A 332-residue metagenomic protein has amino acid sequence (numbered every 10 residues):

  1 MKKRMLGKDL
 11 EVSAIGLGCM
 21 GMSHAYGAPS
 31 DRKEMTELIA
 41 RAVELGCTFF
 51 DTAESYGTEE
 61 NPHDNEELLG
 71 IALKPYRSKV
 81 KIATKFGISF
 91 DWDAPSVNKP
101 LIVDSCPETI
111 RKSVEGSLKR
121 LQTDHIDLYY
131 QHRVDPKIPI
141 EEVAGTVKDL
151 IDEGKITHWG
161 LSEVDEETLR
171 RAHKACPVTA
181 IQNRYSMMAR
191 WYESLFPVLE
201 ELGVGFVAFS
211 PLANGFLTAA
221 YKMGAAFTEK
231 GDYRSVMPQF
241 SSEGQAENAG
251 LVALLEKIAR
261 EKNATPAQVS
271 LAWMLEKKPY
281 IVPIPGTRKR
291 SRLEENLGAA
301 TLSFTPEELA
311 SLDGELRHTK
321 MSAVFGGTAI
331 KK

Functional and structural regions predicted by a protein language model:
M1-K81, M321, K332: N-terminal binding-site loop/beta-alpha segment at the start of enzyme catalytic domains that lines or forms
L10-I15, G46-T48, Y76-V80, T123-D127 (+5 more regions): Short, well-ordered coil/turn segments that N-cap beta-strands
L17-C19, T52, L128-Q131, L161 (+2 more regions): Conserved beta-strand positions
P29-A42, C106-R120, D165-L169: Short, acidic/polar
H63, F90-D104: Surface-exposed, active-site-proximal loop segments in enzymatic domains
K79-D91: A short, structured active-site edge motif that brings together acidic residues
L118-D135: Active-site groove signature of glycoside hydrolases
V134-M321, T328-K332: Beta/alpha (TIM)-barrel catalytic core signal, keyed to glycine-rich beta->alpha loops juxtaposed to Asp/Glu that bind
